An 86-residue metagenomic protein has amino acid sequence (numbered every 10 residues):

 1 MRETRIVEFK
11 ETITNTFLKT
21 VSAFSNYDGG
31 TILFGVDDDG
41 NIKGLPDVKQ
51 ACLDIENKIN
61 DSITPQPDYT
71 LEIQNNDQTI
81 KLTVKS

Functional and structural regions predicted by a protein language model:
M1-S86: Conserved N-terminal catalytic/coupling substructures associated with nucleotide/phosphate chemistry
